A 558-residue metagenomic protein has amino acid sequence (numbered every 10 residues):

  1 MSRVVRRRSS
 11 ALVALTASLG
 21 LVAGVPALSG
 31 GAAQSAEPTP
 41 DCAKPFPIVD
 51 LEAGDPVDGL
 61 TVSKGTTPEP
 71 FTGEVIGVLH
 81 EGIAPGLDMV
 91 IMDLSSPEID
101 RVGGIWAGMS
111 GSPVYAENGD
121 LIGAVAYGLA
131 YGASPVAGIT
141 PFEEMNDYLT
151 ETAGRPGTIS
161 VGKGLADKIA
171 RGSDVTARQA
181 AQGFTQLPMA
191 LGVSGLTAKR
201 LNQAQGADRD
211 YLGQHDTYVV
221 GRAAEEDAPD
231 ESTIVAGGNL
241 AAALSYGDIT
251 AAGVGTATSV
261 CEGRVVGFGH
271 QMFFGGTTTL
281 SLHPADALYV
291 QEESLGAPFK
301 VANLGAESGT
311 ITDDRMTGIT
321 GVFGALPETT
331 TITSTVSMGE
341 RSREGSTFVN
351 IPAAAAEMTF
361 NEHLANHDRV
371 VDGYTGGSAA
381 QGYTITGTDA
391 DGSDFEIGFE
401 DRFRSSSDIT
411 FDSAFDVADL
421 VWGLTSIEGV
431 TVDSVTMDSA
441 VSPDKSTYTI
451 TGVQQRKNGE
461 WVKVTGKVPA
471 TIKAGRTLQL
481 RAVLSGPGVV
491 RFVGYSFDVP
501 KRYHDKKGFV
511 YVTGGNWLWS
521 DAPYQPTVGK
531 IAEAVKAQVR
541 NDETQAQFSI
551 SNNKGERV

Functional and structural regions predicted by a protein language model:
R3-A11, L15, G20-P26, A32-V558: Terminal presequence/propeptide segments associated with secretion/organelle targeting and zymogen/polyprotein
